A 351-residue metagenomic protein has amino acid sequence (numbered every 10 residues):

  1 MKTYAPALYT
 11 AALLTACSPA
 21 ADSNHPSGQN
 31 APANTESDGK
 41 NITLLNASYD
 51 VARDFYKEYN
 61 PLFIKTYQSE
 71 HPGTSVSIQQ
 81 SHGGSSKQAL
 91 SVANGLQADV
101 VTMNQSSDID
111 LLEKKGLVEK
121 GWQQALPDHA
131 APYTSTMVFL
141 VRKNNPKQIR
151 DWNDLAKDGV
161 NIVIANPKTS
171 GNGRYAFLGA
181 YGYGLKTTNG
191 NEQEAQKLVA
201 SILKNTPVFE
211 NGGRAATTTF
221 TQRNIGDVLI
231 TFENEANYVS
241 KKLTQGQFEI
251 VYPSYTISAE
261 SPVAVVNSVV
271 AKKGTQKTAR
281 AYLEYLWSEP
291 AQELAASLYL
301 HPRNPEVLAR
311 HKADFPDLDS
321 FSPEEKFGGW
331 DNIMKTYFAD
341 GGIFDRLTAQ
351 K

Functional and structural regions predicted by a protein language model:
K2-Y9: Sec-dependent signal peptide recognition, specifically the positively charged N-region followed immediately by
T15-A16: C-terminal motif of bacterial Sec signal peptides marking the signal peptidase cleavage site
T35-T169, K312, I343, T348-K351: N-terminal segment of the mature folded domain
A47-Y49, V141-K143, N161-T188, I202-T206 (+1 more regions): Short beta-strand->loop
T136-N145, E260-K277, L294-Y299: A bilobed periplasmic-binding-protein/Venus flytrap-type ligand-binding module shared by bacterial periplasmic
N144-R150, T169, G182-G190, V269-K277: Short helix-loop capping/hinge motifs at secondary-structure junctions, enriched in acidic/polar residues
T187-S254: Ligand-binding pocket segment of bilobal, Venus flytrap-like solute-binding proteins
V270-K351: Extracellular/periplasmic juxtamembrane helices and adjacent flexible linkers that interface with membrane partners
